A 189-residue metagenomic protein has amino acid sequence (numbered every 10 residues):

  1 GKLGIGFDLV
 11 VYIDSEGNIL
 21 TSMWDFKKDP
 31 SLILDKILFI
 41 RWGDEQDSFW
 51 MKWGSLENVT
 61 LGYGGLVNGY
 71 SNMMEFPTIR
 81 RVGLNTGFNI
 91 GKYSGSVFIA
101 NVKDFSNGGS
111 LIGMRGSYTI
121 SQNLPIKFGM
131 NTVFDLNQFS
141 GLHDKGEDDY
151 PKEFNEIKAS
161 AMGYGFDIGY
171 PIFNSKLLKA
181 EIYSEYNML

Functional and structural regions predicted by a protein language model:
K2-F39, L66: Surface-exposed loop and membrane-interface regions of Gram-negative outer-membrane beta-barrel proteins
D8-V10, L56, I99-A100: Active-site-proximal beta-strand/loop segments in catalytic clefts of secreted hydrolases
E16-N18, S48-W50, V59, G64-V67 (+1 more regions): Signature for the C-terminal beta-barrel architecture of outer-membrane proteins
R41-S48: Acidic (Asp/Glu)-rich catalytic clusters
W53: Conserved, mostly hydrophobic/aromatic
